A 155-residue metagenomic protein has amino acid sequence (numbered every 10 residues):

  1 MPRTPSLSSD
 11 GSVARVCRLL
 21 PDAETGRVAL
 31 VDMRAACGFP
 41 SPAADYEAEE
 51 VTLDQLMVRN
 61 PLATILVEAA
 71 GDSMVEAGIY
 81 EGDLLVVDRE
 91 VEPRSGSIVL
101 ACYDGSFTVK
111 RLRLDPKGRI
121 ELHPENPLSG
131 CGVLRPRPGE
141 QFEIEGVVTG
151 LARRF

Functional and structural regions predicted by a protein language model:
M1-V75, S106-F107, R119, R137 (+2 more regions): Short, positionally conserved secondary-structure boundary motifs
V75-E76, R89: Short, conserved secondary-structure segments in the cores of folded domains
G82-D83, S97: Structural motif
S95-V99, K110: Short beta-alpha junctions and helix-cap segments that line functional grooves
Y103, T108-G139: Aromatic- and Lys/Arg-enriched surface recognition patch
